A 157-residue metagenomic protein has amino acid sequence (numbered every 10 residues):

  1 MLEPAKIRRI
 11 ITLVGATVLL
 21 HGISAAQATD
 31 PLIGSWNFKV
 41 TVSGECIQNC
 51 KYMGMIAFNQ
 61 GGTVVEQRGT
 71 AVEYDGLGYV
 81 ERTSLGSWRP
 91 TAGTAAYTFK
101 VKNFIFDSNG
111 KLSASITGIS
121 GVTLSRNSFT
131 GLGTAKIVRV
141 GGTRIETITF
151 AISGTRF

Functional and structural regions predicted by a protein language model:
L2-T12: Bacterial N-terminal signal peptides that target proteins for export
I11-G22: Bacterial N-terminal signal peptides
I23-A28: Sec/Tat signal peptide C-region and signal peptidase I cleavage site
T29-I47, S84-G86: Tryptophan-anchored aromatic micro-motifs
F38-S43, T63-V72, T98-F106, L132-V138: Generic short beta-strand segments
Q48-A96, F104, S128: N-terminal glycine/threonine-rich, aromatic-flanked beta-hairpin/loop signature
Y97-L132: Acidic, glycine-rich flexible loop segments
A135-F157: Edge beta-strand at a domain terminus
